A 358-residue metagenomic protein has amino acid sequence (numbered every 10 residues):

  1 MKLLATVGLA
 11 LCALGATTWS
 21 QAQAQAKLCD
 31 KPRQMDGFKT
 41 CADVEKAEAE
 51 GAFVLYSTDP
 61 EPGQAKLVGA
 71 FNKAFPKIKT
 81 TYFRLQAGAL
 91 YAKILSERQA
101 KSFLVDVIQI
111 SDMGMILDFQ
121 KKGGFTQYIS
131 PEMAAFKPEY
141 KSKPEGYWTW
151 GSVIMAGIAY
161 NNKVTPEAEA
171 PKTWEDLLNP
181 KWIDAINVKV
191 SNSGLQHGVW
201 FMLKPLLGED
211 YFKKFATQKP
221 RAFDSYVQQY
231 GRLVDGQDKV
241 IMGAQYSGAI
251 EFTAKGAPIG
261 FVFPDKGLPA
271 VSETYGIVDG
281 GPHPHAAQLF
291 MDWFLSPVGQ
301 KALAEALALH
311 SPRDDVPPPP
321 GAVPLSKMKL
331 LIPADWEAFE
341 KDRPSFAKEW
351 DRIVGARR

Functional and structural regions predicted by a protein language model:
Q21-V54, N72-K73, L178-D184: Immediate post-signal peptide segment of exported/extracytoplasmic ligand-binding proteins
V54-G69, T80-L95, F103-Q237: Extracytoplasmic ligand-binding site segments that recognize negatively charged/polar headgroups
K101-Q109, K239-Q245, G260-F261: Paired acidic/hydrophobic, glycine-rich loop segments that form the ligand-binding mouth/hinge of periplasmic-binding
G114-D118, K239-P258, L307: A ligand-binding cleft/hinge motif common to bilobed small-molecule-binding domains
P138, V153-I154, K213-A216, A222-F223 (+2 more regions): Periplasmic-binding protein-like
A159-V164, F201-M202, V271-H283, F294 (+1 more regions): A bilobed periplasmic-binding-protein/Venus flytrap-type ligand-binding module shared by bacterial periplasmic
W182-N192, F294-P317: Periplasmic-binding protein-like
P320-R358: Extracellular/periplasmic bilobal clamshell ligand-binding domains
